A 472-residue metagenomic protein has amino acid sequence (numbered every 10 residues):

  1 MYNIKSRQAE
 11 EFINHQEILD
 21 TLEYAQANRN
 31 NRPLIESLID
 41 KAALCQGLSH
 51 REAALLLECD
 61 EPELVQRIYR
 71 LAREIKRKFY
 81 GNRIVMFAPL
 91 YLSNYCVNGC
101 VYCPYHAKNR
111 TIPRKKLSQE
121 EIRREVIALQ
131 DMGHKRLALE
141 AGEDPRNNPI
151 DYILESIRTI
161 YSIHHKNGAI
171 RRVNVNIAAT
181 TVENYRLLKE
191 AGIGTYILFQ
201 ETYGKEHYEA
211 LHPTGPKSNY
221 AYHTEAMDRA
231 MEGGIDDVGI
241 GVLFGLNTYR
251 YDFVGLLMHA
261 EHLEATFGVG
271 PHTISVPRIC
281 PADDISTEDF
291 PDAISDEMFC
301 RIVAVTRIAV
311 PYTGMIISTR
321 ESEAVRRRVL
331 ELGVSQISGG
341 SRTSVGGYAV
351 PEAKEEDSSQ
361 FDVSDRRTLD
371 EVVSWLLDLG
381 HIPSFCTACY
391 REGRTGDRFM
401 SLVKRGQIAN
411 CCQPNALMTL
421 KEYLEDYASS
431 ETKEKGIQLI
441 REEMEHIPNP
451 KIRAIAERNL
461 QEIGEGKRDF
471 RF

Functional and structural regions predicted by a protein language model:
M1-S37, K41, A324-L332, S341-F472: Radical SAM enzyme core and accessory elements
E36, D40, L44-I84: An N-cap/entry alpha-helix motif that binds or orients negatively charged groups
K41, I75, L129-M132, I163 (+4 more regions): Change "in soluble alpha/beta enzymes" to "in soluble alpha/beta proteins
Y80-G81, V85-E121: Canonical Radical SAM [4Fe-4S] cluster-binding loop centered on the CxxxCxxC motif and its immediate flanking residues
A88, V126, L154-Y161, Y185 (+5 more regions): Generic structural signal for well-ordered alpha-helices, preferentially at hydrophobic/aromatic core positions
A107-R124, A128-M231, D236-L246, G268-S275 (+2 more regions): Core AdoMet radical
A141, T195, Q200, A221-I285 (+4 more regions): Conserved C-terminal portion of the radical SAM core fold that forms the substrate/S-adenosylmethionine-binding
L211-K217, E288-D292, S358: Short glycine-enriched, charge-decorated loop/helix-capping segments at active-site entrances that position
